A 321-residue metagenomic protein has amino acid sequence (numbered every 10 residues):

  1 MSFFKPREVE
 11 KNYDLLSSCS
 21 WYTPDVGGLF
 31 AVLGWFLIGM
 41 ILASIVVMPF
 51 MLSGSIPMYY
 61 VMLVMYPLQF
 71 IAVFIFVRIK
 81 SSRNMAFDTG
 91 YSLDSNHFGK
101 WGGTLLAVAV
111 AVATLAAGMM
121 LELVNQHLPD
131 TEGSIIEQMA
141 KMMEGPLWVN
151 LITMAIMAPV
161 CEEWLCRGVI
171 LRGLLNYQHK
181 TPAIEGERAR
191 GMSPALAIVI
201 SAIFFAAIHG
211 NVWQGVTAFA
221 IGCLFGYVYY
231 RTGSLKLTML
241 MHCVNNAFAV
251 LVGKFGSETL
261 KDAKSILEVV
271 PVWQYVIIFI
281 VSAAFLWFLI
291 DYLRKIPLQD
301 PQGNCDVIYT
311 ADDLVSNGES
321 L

Functional and structural regions predicted by a protein language model:
M1-G27, M85-G90, G303-L321: N-terminal juxtamembrane cytosolic/stromal segments of multi-pass membrane proteins
V26-L33, L63, T104-V108, W148 (+5 more regions): Hydrophobic alpha-helical transmembrane segments
V32-R83, W101, L105-L106: Alpha-helical transmembrane segments in multi-pass membrane proteins
F36-I45, L68-F76, A109-M119, Q274-K295: Hydrophobic core of alpha-helical transmembrane segments in multi-pass integral membrane proteins
I41-P49, A202, A206-G210, Q214-P271: Functionally important transmembrane alpha-helices
M51, I56-Y60, D88-C161, L171-R172 (+3 more regions): Juxtamembrane helix-loop-helix connectors linking adjacent transmembrane helices in multi-pass membrane enzymes
C161-I200, Y227-S234: Membrane-interface helix/loop boundary segments of multi-pass membrane proteins
C243-L321: C-terminal membrane module of polytopic membrane proteins
